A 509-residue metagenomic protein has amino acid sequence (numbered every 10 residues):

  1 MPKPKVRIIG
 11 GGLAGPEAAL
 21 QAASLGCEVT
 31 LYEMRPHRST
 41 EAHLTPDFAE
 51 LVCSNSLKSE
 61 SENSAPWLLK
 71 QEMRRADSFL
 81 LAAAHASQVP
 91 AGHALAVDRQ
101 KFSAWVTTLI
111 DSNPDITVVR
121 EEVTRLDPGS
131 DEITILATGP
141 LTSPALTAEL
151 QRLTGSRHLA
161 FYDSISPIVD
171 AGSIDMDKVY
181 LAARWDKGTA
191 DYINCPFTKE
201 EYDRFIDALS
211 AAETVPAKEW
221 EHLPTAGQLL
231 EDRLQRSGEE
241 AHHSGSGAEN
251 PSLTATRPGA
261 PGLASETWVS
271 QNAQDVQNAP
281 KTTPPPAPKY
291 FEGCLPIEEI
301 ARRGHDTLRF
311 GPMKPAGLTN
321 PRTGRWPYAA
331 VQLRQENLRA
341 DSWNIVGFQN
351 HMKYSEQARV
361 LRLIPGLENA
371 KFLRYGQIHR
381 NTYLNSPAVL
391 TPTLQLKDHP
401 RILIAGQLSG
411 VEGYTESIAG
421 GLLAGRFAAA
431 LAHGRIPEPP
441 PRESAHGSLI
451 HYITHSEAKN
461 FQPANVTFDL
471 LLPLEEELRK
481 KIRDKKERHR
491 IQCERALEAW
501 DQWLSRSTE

Functional and structural regions predicted by a protein language model:
P2-A14: Beta1/beta-strand and adjacent pyrophosphate-binding region of the FAD-binding site in flavoprotein oxidoreductases
L20-A82, E443-L449: N-terminal FAD cofactor-binding segment of flavoenzymes
R99-V118: Helical element adjacent to the flavin cofactor pocket in flavoenzyme catalytic cores
S112-G238, P280-R339, W343-Y354, A358: Predominantly flavin-linked oxidoreductase catalytic cores and closely associated redox partners
I345-V411, I418-G420, E438-H455, F461-N465 (+1 more regions): A glycine-rich dinucleotide-binding beta-alpha-beta segment and adjacent secondary-structure elements that constitute
I418-E438: Internal hydrophobic alpha-helix adjacent to the cofactor/substrate pocket in enzyme cavities
A464-E509: C-terminal auxiliary extensions adjacent to catalytic cores
